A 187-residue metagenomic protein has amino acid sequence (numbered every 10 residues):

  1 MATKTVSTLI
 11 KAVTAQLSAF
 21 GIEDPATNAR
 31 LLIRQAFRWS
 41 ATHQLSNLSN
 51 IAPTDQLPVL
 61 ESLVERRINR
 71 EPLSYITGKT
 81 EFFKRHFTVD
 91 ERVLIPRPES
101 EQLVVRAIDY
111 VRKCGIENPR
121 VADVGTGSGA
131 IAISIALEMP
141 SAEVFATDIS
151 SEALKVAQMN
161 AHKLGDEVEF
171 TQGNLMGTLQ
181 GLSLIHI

Functional and structural regions predicted by a protein language model:
A2-T77: N-terminal auxiliary segments of SAM/dcSAM-dependent transferases
A26-T27, I116, G165: Short secondary-structure junction motifs
L48, L57-P140, V144-M159, F170-G181: SAM-dependent Rossmann-like transferase core, predominantly class I methyltransferases with a strong bias toward
D166, L182-S183: Structured loop/turn residues at beta-strand edges in well-structured enzyme cores
I185-I187: Conserved small/polar residues in nucleotide/adenosyl-binding loops
